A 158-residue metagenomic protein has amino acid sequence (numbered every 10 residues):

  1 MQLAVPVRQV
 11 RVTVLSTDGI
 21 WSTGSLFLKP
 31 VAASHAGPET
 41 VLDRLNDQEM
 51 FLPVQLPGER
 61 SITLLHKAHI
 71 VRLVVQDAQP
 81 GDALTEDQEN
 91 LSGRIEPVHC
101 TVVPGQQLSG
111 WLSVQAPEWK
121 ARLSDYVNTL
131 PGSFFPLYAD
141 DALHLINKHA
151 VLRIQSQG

Functional and structural regions predicted by a protein language model:
M1-G158: Conserved RNA-binding domains used in RNP assembly and mRNA/RNA metabolism
